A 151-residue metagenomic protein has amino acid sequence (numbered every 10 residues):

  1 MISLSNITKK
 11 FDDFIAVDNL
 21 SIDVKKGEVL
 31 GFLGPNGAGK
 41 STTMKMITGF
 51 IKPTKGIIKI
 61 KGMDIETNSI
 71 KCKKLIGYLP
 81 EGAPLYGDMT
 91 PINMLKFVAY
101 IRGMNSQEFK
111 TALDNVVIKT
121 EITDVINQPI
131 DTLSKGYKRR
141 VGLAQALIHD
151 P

Functional and structural regions predicted by a protein language model:
P35-G39: Walker A (P-loop) phosphate-binding loop of ABC-type ATPase nucleotide-binding domains
T48: Helix-to-loop junction immediately C-terminal to a conserved catalytic motif
G56-T67, K71-C72: Conserved ABC transporter NBD signature motif
K96, Y100, Q107-V125: Conserved ABC ATPase "signature" region
L143: Hydrophobic anchor residue at the start of the ABC signature
